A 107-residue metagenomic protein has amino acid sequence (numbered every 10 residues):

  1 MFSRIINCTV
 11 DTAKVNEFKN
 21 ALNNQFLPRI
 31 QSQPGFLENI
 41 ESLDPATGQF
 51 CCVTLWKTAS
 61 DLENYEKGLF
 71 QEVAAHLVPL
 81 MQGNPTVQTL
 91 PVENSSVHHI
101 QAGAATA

Functional and structural regions predicted by a protein language model:
M1-C51, K57-Q71, L80-A107: Short S/T/G/P-rich N-terminal loop/turn motif that feeds into the first structured element of a domain
L77: Short catalytic/binding micro-motifs of nucleotide second-messenger systems
